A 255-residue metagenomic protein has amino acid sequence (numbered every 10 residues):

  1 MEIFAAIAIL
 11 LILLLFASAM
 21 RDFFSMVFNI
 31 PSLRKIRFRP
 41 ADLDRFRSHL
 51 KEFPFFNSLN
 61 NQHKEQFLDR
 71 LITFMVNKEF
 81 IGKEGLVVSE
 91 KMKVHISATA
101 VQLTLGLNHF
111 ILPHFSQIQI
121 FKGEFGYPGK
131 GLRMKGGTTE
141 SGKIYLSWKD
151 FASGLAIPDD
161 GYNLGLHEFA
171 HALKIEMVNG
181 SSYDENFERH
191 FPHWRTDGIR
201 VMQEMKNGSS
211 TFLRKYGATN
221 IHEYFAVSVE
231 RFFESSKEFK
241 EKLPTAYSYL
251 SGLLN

Functional and structural regions predicted by a protein language model:
M1-P113, V178-D197, S236, Y247 (+1 more regions): N-terminal low-structure segments adjacent to metalloprotease catalytic domains across cellular compartments
E2, V94-G106, F125-L146, D150-A156 (+1 more regions): Metalloprotease/metallohydrolase-associated module, dominated by Zn2+-dependent proteases
N60, D160-M177, A226: Active-site recognition of the HExxH zinc-binding catalytic motif
Q66, A156, D160, L164 (+1 more regions): Short, well-structured alpha-helical interface segments that form or flank functional binding sites
T73, H167, V227-R231: Short, residue-level hotspots on alpha-helical faces of the histone-fold and other alpha-helical interaction modules
F110, K135-T138, Y162-L164: Short, conserved, surface-exposed binding loops centered on an aromatic residue
S116-I118, G142-I144, Y162: Generic beta-strand structural signal
